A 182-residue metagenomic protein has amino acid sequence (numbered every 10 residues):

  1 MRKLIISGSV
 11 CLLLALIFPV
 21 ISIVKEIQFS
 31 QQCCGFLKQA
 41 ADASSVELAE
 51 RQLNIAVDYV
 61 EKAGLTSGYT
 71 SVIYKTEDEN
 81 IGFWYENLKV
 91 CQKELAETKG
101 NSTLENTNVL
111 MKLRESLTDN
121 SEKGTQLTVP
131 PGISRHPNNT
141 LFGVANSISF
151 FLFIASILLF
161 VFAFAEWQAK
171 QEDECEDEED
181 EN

Functional and structural regions predicted by a protein language model:
M1-C34, G143-W167: Hydrophobic secretory-pathway targeting helix
L4, F18, I27, L48 (+3 more regions): Generic ordered-secondary-structure signal
G35-F36, D177: Residue-level detector of bioactive/disordered segments in secreted/extracellular proteins and virion assembly
K38-T125: Long, solvent-exposed extracytoplasmic domains/loops
N87-L152, F160-C175, E179-D180: Membrane-proximal, non-transmembrane alpha-helical segments
